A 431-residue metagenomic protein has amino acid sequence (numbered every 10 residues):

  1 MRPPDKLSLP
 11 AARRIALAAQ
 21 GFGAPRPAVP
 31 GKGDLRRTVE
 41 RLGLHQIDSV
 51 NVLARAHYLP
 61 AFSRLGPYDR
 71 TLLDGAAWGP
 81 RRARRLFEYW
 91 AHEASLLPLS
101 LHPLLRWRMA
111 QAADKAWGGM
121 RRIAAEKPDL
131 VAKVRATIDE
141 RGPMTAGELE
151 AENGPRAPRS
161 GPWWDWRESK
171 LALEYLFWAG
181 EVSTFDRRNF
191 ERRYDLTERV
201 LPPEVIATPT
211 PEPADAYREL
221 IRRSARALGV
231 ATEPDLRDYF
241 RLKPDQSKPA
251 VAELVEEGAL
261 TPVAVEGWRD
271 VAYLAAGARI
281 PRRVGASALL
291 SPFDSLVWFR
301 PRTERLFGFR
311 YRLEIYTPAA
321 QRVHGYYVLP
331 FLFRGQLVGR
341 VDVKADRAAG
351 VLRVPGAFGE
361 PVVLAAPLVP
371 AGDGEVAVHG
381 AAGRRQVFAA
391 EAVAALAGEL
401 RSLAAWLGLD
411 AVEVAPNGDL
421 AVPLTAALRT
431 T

Functional and structural regions predicted by a protein language model:
M1-T431: Long, charged, low-complexity, helical-prone intrinsically disordered regions
